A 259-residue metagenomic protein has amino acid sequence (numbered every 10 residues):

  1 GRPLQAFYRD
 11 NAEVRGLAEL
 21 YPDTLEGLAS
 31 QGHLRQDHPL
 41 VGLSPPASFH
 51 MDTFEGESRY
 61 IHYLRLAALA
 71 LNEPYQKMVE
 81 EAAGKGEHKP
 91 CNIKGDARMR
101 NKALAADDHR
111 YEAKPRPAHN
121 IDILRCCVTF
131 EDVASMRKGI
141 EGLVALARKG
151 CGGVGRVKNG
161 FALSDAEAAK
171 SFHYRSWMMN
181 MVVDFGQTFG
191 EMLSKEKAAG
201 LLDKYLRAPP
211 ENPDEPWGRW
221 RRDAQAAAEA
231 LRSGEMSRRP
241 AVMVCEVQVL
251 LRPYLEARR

Functional and structural regions predicted by a protein language model:
G1-N120, A134-R137, R259: Charge-rich, low-complexity segments
R110-R259: Long beta-strand-rich cores associated with HINT superfamily self-processing modules
